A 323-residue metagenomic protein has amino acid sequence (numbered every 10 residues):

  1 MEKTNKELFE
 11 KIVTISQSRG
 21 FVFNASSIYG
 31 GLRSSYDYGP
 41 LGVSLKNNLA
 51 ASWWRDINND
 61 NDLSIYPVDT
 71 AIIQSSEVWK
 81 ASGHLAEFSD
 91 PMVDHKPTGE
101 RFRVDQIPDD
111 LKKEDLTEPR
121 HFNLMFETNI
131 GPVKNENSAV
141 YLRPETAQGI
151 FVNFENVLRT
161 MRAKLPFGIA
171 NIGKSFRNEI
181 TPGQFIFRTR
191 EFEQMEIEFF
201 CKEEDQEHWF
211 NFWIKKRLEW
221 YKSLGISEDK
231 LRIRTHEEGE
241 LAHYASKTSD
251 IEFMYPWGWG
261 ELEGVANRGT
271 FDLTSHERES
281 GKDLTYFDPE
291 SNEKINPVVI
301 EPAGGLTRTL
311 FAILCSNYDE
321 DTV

Functional and structural regions predicted by a protein language model:
E2-V323: TRNA-recognition modules of translation machinery and tRNA-sensing kinases, especially anticodon-binding
